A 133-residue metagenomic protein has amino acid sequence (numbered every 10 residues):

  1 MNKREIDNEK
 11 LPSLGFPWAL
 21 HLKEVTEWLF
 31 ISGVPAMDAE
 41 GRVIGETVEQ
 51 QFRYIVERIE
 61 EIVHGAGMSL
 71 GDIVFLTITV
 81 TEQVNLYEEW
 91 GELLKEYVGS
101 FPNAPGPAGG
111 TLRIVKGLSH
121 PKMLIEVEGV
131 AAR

Functional and structural regions predicted by a protein language model:
M1-E57, E61-F75, V80-R133: N-terminal presequence-like segments and the immediate start of the first folded domain
